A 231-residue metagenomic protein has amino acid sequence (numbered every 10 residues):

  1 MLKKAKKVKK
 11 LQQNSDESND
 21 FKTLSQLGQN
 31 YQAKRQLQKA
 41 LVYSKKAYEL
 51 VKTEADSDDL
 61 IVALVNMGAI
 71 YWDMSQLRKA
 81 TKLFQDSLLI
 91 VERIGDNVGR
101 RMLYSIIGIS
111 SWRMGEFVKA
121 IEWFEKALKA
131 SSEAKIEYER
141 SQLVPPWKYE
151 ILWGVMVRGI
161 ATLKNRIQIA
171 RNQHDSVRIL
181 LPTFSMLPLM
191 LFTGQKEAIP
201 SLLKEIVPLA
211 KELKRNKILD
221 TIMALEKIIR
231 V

Functional and structural regions predicted by a protein language model:
M1-K10, Q195-V231: C-terminal non-catalytic interaction modules
K6-K10, Y48-K52, D86-E92, D96 (+4 more regions): Amphipathic alpha-helical segments of tetratricopeptide repeats
Q12-Q13, Q32, K52-T53, W72 (+9 more regions): Helix-capping and short linker residues that terminate individual alpha-solenoid repeat units
E17, L37, E54-S57, N97 (+5 more regions): Inter-repeat boundary and helix-capping residues of tandem alpha-helical solenoids
N19-A33, D58-D73, V98-R113, Y138-I151 (+2 more regions): Conserved alpha-helical positions within TPR/SEL1-like repeat arrays
N30, L50, I70, I90 (+6 more regions): Residue-level signature for tetratricopeptide repeat
